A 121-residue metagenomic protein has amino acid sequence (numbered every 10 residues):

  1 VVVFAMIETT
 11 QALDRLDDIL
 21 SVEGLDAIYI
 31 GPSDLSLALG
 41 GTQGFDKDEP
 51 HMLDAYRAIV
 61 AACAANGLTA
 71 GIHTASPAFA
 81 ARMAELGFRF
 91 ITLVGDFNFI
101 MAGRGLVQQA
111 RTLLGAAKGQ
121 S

Functional and structural regions predicted by a protein language model:
V1-S121: Expand to "…catalyze enediolate/carbanion chemistry for C-C bond making/breaking, isomerization, decarboxylation
